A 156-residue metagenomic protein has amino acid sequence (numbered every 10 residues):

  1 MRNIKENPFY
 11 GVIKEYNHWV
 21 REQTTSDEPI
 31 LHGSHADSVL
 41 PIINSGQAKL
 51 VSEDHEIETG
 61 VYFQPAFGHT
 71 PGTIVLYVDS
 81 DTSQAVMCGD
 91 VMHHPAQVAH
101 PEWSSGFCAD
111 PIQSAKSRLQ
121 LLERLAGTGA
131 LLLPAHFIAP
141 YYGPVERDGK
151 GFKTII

Functional and structural regions predicted by a protein language model:
M1-I4, G72, L76: Di-metal (Zn2+ and/or Mg2+/Mn2+) metal-binding site signature of metallo-dependent hydrolases with the MBL/beta-CASP
M1-I4, W19, W103, F137: Tryptophan-centered motif/residue detector
N3-P65, Q113-G129: Metallo-beta-lactamase
E15, F67, P71, M92-H93 (+1 more regions): Catalytic metal-binding/acid-base residues of hydrolase active sites
A48, G68-P71, D79-S83: Short helix-capping and hinge/turn segments at secondary-structure transitions, especially at repeat and domain
E53, Y62, G72-I74, Y141: Residue-level marker for the onset of beta-strands and adjacent loop->beta junctions in well-ordered domains
V61-F67, V86-D90: Active-site-proximal beta-strand elements of phosphoester/diester hydrolases
V75-Y77, D81-I156: Cap/insert and terminal regions of metallo-dependent hydrolase folds
